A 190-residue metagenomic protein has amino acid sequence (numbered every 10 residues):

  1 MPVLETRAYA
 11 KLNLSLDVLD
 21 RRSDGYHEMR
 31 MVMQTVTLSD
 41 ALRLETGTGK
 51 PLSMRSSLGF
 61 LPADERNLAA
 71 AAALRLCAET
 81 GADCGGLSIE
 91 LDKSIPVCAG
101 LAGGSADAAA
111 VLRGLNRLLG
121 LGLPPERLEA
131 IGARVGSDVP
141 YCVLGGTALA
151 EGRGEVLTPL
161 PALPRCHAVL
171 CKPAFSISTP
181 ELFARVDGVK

Functional and structural regions predicted by a protein language model:
P2-R7, S15-D17, R21-M31, L118-K190: ATP-dependent small-molecule kinase catalytic core of the GHMP/sugar-kinase superfamily and closely related
L4, L12, L52, G85-L87 (+1 more regions): Conserved beta-strand core positions
A8, T35, T46: Conserved strand-loop elements at the edges of beta-sheets that form or border functional pockets
Y9, P96-A99, S105, P140 (+1 more regions): Proline-centered helix-kink/hinge sites
Y9, T37-S39, C84, R165-C166: Short connector loops at helix/strand junctions that flank enzyme active sites, especially segments positioning acidic
A10, G25-M29, L38-D40, E65: Short N-terminal amphipathic alpha-helix/helix-capping patch enriched in small hydrophobics with frequent Ser/Thr
A10-L14, L42, I89-K93, C171-P173: A structural signal for short, well-ordered beta-strand segments
L38-E129: Anion-binding (especially nucleotide phosphate/pyrophosphate-binding) glycine-rich loop and adjoining beta-alpha core
